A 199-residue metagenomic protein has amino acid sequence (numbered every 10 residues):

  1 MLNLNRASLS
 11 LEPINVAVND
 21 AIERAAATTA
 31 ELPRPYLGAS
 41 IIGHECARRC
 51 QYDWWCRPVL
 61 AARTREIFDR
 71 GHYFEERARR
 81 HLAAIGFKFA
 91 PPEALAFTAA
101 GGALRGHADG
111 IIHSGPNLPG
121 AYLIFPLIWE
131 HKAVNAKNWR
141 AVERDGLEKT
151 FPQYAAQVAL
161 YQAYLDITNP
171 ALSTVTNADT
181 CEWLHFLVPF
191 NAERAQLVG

Functional and structural regions predicted by a protein language model:
M1-I128, N135-R140: Metal-dependent nuclease catalytic cores that hydrolyze phosphodiester bonds in DNA/RNA, characterized by
E93-G199: Nucleic-acid nuclease catalytic cores
